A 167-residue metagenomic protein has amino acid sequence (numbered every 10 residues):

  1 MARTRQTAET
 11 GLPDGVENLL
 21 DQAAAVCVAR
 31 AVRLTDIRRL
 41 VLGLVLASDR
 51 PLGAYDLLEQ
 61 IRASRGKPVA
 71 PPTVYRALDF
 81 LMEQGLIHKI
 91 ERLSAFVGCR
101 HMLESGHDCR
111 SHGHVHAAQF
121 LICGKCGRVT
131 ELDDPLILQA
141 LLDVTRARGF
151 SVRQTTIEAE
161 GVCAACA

Functional and structural regions predicted by a protein language model:
Q6-A8, E17-A31: Short, Lys/Arg-enriched N-terminal segment that forms or immediately precedes the first helix of a structured domain
L34-I37: Short helix-coil-helix linker/hinge
R39-L44: Pre-recognition alpha-helix immediately N-terminal to the DNA-recognition helix within helix-turn-helix or winged-helix
V45, V74-Q84: Basic amphipathic alpha-helical segments that dock to polyanions
S48-G53: Short capping segments at the starts of secondary-structure elements
A54-K67: DNA-recognition alpha helix
M82-A167: Non-DNA-binding regulatory cores of transcription-related proteins, predominantly C-terminal effector-binding
